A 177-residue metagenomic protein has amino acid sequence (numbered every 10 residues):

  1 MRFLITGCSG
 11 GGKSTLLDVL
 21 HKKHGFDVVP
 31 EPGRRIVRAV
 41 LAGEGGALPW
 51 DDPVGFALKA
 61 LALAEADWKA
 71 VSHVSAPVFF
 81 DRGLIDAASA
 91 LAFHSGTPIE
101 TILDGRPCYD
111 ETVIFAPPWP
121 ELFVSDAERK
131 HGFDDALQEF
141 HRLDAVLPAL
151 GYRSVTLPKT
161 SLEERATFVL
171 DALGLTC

Functional and structural regions predicted by a protein language model:
I5: Hydrophobic anchor at the beta1->P-loop junction of P-loop NTPases
S9: The conserved Walker
G12: Conserved glycine(s) of the Walker
L16, L20: Hydrophobic positions on the alpha1 helix immediately C-terminal to the Walker A/P-loop
K22-L63: Conserved substrate/cofactor phosphate-moiety recognition/catalytic segment in nucleotide-dependent phosphotransferases
A57-C108, F123: Glycine-rich phosphate-binding loop used to anchor ATP phosphates in small-molecule kinases, encompassing both
S95-T160: A glycine- and Lys/Arg-enriched "phosphate-lid" helix/loop adjacent to the NTP-binding pocket of small-molecule kinases
